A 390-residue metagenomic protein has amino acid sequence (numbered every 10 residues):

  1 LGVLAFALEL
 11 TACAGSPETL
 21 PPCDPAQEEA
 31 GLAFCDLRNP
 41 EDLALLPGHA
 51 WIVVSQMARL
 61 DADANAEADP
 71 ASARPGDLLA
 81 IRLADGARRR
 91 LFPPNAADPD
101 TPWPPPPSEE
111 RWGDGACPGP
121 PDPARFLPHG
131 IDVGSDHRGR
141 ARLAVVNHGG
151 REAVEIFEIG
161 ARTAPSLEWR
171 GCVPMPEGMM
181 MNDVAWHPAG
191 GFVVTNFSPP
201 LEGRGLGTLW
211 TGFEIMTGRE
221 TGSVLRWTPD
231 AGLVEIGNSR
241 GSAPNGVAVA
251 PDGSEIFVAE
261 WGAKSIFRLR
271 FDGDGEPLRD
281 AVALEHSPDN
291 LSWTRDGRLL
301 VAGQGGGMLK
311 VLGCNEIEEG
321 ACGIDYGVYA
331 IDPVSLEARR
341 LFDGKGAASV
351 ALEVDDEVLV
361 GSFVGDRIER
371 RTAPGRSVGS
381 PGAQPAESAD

Functional and structural regions predicted by a protein language model:
S16-N39, W112-A116, L167, L336-R339: A short helix->beta-strand "capping" segment at the edge of beta-propeller domains
L32-G76, A347-V350: Beta-strand-rich domains and repeat architectures in extracellular enzymes and scaffolds, especially beta-propellers
L37-P47, R74, A97-S135, W169 (+6 more regions): Beta-rich, blade/repeat-based domains predominating in secreted/periplasmic proteins but also intracellular
V54-P75, V145-V146, V194-G218, A302-G323: Short, conserved, GDST-rich strand-edge loop motifs in beta-rich repeat architectures
R74-A84, E155-A161, I215-T228, G320-P333: Beta-propeller blade signature
F157-P165, L269-D274, T372-V378: Short loop/turn segments immediately following beta-strands, especially the blade-tip and inter-blade linker loops
E285-R339: Loop/turn-rich, solvent-exposed surfaces of beta-rich toroidal or solenoidal domains
A348-D390: Blade-level signature of beta-propeller repeat domains, shared across WD40, Kelch, NHL, RCC1 and BNR/Asp-box propellers
